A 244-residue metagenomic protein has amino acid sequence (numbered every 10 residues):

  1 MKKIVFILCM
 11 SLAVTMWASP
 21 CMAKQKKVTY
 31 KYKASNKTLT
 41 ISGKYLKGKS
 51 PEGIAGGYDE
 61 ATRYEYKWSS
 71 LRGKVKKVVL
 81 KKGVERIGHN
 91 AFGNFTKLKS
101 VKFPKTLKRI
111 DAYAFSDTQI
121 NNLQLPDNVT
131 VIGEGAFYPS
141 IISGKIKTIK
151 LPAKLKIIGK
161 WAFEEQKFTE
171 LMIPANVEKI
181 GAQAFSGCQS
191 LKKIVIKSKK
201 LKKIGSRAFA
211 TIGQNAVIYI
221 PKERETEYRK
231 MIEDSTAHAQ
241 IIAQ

Functional and structural regions predicted by a protein language model:
M1-V5: Positively charged n-region of N-terminal signal peptides that target proteins for export
I7, V14-M22: C-terminal segment of classical bacterial N-terminal signal peptides
P20-M22, S35-G48, R72-R86, T96-R109 (+6 more regions): Structural signature of tandem-repeat unit edges
V28-A34: Short, exposed beta-strand/loop patches in secreted or surface proteins that constitute
K47-K74: Extended Gly/Ser/Thr-rich low-complexity repeat segments, especially those forming or decorating extracellular
Y58-A61, P139-I146: Intrinsically disordered, low-complexity Ser/Thr- and acidic-rich flexible linkers and loops, especially at boundaries
W68, G88-A91, D111-A114, G133-Y138 (+3 more regions): Consensus positions within tandem repeat domains that build extended binding/scaffold surfaces
N90, R207-F209, T226-Q240: Short, aromatic/basic amphipathic alpha-helical patches
